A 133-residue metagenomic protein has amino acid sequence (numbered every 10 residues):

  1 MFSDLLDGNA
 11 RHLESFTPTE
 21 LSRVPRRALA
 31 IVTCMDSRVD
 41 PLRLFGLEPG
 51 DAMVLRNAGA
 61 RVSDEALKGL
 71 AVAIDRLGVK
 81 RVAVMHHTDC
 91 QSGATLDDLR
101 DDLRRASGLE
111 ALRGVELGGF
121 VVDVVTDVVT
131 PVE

Functional and structural regions predicted by a protein language model:
M1-R26, G59-K68, V72-R81, Q91-E133: Divalent-metal-activated hydrolytic enzyme cores
R11-S15, E20-L47: N-terminal short beta-loop-beta anion/metal-coordinating cradle
L29, A52-M53, L117: A broad, low-specificity signal marking well-ordered, structured residues that form hydrophobic/aromatic
T33-M35, N57-A58, M85-T88: Active-site-proximal beta-strand/loop segments in catalytic clefts of secreted hydrolases
R38, C90-Q91: Solvent-exposed loop/turn segments at secondary-structure junctions within structured extracellular/periplasmic domains
G46-V54: Short helix-loop-beta junction
M53-V54, R81-M85: Short hydrophobic alpha-helical runs that function as membrane-insertion/retention elements
